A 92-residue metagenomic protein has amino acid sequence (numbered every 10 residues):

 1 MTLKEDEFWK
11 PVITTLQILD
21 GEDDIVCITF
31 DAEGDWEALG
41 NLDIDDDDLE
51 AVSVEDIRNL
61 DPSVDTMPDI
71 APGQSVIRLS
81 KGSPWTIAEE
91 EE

Functional and structural regions predicted by a protein language model:
M1-I13: Negatively charged, low-complexity tracts enriched in Asp/Glu with abundant Ser/Thr
M1-L3, A38, E89-E91: A broad, low-specificity signal for short, low-complexity segments enriched in glycine/proline and polar/charged
T14-T15, I25: Short, acidic/polar N-cap/turn motifs at the starts of alpha helices
Q17, T29-P72: Acidic, aromatic-enriched beta-alpha/helix-loop junctions
G21-E22: Glycine-centered positions within short beta-strands or beta-hairpins
I25-F30, R78: Broad, structure-driven detector of short, well-ordered beta-strand segments within folded domains
D61-E92: Short, compact, well-ordered microdomains
